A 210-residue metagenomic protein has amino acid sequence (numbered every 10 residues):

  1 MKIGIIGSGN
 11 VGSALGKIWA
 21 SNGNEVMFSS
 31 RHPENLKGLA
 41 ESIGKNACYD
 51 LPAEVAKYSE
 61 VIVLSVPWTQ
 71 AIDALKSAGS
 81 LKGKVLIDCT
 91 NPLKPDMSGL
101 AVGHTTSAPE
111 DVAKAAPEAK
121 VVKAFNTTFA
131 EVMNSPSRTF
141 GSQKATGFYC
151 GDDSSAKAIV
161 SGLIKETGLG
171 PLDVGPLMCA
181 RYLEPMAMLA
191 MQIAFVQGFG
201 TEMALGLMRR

Functional and structural regions predicted by a protein language model:
M1-K45: NAD(P)+-binding Rossmann beta1-loop-alpha1 motif at the extreme N-terminus of oxidoreductases
G23, Y58-E60, A119: Short, well-ordered alpha-helix to beta-strand connector turns
G44-D96: Rossmann-like NAD(P)-binding element
Y49, K120-F125, L172-V174: General beta-strand structural signal in soluble alpha/beta enzymes
T90-R138: Rossmann-fold NAD(P)-binding glycine/threonine-rich loop
S142-R210: Active-site-lining helix/loop region of Rossmann-like oxidoreductase modules
